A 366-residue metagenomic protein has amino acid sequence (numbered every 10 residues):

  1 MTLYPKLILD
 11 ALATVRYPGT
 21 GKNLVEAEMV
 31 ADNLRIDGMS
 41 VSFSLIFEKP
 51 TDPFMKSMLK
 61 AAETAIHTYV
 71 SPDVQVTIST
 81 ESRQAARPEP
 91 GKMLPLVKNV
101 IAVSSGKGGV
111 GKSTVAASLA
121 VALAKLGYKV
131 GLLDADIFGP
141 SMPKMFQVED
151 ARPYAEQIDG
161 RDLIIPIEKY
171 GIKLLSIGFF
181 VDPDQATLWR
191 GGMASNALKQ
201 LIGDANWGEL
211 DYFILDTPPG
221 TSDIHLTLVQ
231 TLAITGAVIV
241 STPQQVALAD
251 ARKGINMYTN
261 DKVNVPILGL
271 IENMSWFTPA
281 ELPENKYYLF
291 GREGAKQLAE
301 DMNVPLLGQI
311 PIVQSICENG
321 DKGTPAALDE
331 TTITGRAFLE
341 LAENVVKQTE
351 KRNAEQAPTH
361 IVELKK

Functional and structural regions predicted by a protein language model:
M1-L34: N-proximal, solvent-exposed amphipathic alpha-helical segments enriched in charged/polar residues
E26-M29, I36-D37, V41-S104, T349 (+1 more regions): Extreme N-terminal, non-catalytic leader segments that precede Walker-type/kinase nucleotide-binding cores
L59-K60, D211-Y212, P218-E318: Conserved catalytic-core segment of NTP-binding enzymes
V100-D136, L270: Walker A/P-loop phosphate-binding motif and the immediately C-terminal alpha-helix
L123, Y128-D184: Phosphate-binding loop that captures ATP/GTP phosphates
P153-E156, I177-G192, K199-T227: Switch II (G3) loop of P-loop NTPases
K322-T332: C-terminal boundary of histidine-terminating zinc-finger modules
N344, A354-K366: A short, charged, Gly/Pro-tolerant segment at domain boundaries
